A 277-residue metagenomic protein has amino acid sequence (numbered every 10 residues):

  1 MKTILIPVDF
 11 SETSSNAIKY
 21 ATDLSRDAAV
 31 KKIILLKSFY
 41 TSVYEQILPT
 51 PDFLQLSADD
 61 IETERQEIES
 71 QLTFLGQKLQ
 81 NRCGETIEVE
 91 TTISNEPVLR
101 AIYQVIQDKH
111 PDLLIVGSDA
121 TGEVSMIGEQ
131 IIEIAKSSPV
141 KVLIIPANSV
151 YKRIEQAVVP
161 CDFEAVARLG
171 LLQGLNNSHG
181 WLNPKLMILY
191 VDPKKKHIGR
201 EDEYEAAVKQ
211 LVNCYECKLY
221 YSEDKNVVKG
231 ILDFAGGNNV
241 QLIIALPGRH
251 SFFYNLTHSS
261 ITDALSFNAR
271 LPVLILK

Functional and structural regions predicted by a protein language model:
M1-L56, Q156-Y221, V240, N268: Small/aliphatic-rich secondary-structure junction motif
M1-N16, D112-L171, F267-K277: Intrinsically disordered or low-complexity boundary/linker segments at protein termini and domain junctions
R26, Q107-D108, K136, G180 (+2 more regions): Solvent-exposed polar/charged
K37, S118, Y190, L246-G248 (+1 more regions): Short secondary-structure boundary segments
Y40, Q77-L114, N213-I243, P247-I261 (+1 more regions): Structural beta-alpha unit
Q55-S70: A short acidic, glycine-rich active-site loop that binds or catalyzes chemistry on phosphate/adenosine moieties
G128-Q130, Q173, D202-E205, T257-T262: Charged helix-capping and loop-helix junction motifs
